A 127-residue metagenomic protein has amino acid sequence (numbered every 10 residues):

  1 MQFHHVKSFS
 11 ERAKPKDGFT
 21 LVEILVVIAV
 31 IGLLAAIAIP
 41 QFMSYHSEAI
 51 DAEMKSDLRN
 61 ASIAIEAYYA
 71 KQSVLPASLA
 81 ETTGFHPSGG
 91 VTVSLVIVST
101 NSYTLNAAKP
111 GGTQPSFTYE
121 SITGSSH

Functional and structural regions predicted by a protein language model:
M1-F19: N-terminal leader/signal peptides at the extreme start of proteins
H5, I63-H127: Periplasmic/extracellular, small/polar-rich flexible segments of pilin-like filament-forming proteins
R12, Q41-L58: Aliphatic-rich helix starts adjacent to a transmembrane/signal segment
K14-F42: N-terminal single-pass transmembrane signal-anchor helix
E23, E53, E66: Acidic-residue sensor for enzyme active/binding pockets
I28, K55, S62: Conserved catalytic core of two-component sensor histidine kinases
A36, S44-S47, I63, A67-A70: Regular, well-ordered alpha-helical segments
